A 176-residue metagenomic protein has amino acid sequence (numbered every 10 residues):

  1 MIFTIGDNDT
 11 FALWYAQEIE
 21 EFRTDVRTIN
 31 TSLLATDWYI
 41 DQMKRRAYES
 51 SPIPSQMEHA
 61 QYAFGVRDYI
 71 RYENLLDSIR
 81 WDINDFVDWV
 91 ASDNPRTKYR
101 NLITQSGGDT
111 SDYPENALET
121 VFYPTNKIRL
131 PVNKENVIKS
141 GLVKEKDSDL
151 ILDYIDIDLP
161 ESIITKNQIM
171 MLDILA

Functional and structural regions predicted by a protein language model:
M1, A16-A176: ER/secretory pathway lumenal C-terminal domains and tails of membrane proteins involved in glycoprotein biogenesis
I2-W14: Short periplasmic/luminal acceptor-recognition loop of GT-C membrane glycosyltransferases, typified by
